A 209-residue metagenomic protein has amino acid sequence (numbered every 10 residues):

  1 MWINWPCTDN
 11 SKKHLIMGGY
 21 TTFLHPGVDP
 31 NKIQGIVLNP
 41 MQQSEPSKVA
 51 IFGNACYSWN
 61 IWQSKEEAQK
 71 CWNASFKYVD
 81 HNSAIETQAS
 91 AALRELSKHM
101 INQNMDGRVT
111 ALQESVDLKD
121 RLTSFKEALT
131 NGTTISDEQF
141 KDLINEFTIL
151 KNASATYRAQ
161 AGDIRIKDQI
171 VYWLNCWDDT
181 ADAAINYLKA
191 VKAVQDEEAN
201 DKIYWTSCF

Functional and structural regions predicted by a protein language model:
M1-F209: Substrate-binding groove of N-acetylhexosamine-processing glycoside hydrolases
